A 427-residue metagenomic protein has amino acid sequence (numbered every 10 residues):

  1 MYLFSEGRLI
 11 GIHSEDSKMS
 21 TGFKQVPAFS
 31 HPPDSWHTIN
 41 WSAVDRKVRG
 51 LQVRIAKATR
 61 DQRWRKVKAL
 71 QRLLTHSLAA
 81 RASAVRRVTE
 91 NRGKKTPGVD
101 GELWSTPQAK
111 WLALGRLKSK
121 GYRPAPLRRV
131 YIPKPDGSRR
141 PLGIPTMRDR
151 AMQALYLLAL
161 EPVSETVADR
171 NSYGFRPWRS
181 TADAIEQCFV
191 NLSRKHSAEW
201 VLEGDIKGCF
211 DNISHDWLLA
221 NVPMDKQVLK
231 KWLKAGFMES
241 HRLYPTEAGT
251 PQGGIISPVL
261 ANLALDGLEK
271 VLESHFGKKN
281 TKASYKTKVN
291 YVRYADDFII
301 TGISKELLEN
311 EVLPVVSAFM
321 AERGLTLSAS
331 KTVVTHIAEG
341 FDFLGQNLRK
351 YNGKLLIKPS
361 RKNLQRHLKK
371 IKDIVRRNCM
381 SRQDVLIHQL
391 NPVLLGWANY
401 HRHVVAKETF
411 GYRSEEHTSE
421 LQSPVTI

Functional and structural regions predicted by a protein language model:
M1-W111: Non-catalytic, polymerase-adjacent accessory regions of viral genome-replication enzymes
S20-T21, R123-P126: Extended, charge-enriched "interface" segments that sit outside catalytic cores
S105-P124: Amphipathic alpha-helical blocks
R116, K120, P135, R170-N171 (+2 more regions): Conserved polymerase palm-domain catalytic core
P141, P245-T250, K372-L386, W397-T409: Short, solvent-exposed helix-loop connector elements
Y156: Nucleotide/phosphate-binding loop and acidic/charged catalytic motifs in nucleotide-binding or -utilizing enzymes
R323-W397: A conserved non-catalytic segment of reverse transcriptases and RNA-directed RNA polymerases corresponding to the late
E415-I427: Single conserved hydrophobic/aromatic residue that forms the stacking wall/gate of nucleotide- or nucleobase-binding
